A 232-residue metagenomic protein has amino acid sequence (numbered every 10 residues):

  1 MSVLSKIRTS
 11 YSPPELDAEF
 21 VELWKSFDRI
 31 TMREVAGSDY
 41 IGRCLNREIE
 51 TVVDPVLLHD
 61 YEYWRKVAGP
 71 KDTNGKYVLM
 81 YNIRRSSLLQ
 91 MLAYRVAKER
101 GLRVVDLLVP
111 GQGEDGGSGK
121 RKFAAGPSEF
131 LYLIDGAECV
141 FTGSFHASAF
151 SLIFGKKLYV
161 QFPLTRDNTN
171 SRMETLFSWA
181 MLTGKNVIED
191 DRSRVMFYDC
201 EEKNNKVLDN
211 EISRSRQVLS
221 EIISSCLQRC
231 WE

Functional and structural regions predicted by a protein language model:
M1-E232: Active-site anion-handling motifs in enzyme catalytic cores
